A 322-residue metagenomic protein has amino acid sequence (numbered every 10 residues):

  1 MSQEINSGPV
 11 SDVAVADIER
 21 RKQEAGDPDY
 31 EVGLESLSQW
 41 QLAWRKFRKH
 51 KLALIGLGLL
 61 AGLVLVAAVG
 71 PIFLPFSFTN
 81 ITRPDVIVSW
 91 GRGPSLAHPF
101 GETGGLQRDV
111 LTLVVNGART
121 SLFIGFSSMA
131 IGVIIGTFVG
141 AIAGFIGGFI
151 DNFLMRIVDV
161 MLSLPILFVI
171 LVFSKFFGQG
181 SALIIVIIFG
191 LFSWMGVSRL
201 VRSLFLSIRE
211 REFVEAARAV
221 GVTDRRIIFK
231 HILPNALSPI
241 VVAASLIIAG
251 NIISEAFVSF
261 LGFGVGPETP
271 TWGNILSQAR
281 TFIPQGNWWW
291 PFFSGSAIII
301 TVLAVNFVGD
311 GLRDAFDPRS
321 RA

Functional and structural regions predicted by a protein language model:
M1-V133, T137, A141-I142, F149 (+5 more regions): Gly/Trp-centered helix-boundary motif
A25-D27, T120-I124, V139, D151-M155 (+6 more regions): Short alpha-helical transmembrane interface motifs in multi-pass membrane proteins
V69-V86, Q179-S181, F257-E268: Extracellular/periplasmic helix-loop junction at the C-terminal end of a transmembrane helix in multi-pass membrane
H98-G104, I131-G136, G144-R211, E215 (+3 more regions): Generic hydrophobic transmembrane alpha-helix motif, especially the helices
T103-R108, F145-I146, A216-R226, K230-N235 (+1 more regions): Short helix-to-coil transition segments within interhelical loops that connect adjacent transmembrane helices
R119-I135, R225-F257, V305: Transmembrane alpha-helices
F138, G148-F149, T223-D224, A236 (+1 more regions): Short coil/turn motifs that cap or connect alpha-helices
F173-F177, F189, L204-F205, L246-I247 (+2 more regions): Glycine-rich helix-loop "coupling/hinge" segments at transmembrane-helix boundaries in multipass transporters
